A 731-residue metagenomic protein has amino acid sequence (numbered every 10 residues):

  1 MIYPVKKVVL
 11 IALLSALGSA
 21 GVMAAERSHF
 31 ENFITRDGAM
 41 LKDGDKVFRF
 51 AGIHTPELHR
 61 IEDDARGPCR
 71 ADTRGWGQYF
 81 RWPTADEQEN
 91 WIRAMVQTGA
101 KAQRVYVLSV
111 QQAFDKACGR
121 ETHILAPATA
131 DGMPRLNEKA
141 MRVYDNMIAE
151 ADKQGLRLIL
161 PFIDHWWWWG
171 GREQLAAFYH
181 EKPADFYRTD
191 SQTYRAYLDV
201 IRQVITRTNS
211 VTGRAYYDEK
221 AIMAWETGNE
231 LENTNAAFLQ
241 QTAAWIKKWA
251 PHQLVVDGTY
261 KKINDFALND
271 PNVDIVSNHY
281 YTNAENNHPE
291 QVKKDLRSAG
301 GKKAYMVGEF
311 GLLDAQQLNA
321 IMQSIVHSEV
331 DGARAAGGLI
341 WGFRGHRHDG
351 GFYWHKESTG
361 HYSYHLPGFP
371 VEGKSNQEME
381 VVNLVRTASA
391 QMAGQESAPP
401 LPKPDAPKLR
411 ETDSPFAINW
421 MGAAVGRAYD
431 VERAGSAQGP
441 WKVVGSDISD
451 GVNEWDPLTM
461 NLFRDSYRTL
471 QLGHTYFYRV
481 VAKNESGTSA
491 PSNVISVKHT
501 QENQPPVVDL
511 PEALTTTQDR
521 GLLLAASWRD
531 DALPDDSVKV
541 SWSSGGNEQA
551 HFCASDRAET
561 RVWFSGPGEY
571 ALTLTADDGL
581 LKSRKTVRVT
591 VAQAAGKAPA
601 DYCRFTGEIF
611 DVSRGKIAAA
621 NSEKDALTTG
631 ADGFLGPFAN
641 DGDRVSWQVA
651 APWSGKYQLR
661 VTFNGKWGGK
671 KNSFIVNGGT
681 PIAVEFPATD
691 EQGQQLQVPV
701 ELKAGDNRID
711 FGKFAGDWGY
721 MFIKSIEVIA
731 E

Functional and structural regions predicted by a protein language model:
R27-I275, H279-P289, K293, S298-K303 (+3 more regions): Active-site mouth of glycoside hydrolases
R36, L58, T517-L522, E548-Q549 (+3 more regions): Extracytoplasmic
M306-M392: Substrate-binding cleft of secreted/luminal carbohydrate-active enzymes
Q391-V425, L472, A490-E502: Pro/Thr/Ser/Gly-rich low-complexity, intrinsically disordered linker/stalk tracts
D430-Q471: Recognizes extended acidic, P/S/T-rich segments that occur within or adjacent to Ig-like beta-sandwich modules
D450-L458, S543-R557: Low-complexity "stalk/linker" and mucin-like segments enriched in Ser/Thr/Pro/Ala/Gly
L470-S486: Beta-strand-rich modules
